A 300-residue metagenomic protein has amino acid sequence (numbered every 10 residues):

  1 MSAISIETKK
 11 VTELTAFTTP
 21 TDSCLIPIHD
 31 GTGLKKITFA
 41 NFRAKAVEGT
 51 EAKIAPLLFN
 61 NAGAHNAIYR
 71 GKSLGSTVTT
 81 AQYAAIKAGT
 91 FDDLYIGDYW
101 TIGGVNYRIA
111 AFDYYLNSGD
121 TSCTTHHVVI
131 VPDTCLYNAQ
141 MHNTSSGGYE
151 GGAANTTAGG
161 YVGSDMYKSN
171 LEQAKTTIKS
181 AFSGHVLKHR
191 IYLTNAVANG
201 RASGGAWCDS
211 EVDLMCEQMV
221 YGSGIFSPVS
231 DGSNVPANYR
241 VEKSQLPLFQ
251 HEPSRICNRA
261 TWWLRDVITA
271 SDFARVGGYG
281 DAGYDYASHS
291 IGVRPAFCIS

Functional and structural regions predicted by a protein language model:
S2-G49: Extracellular repetitive beta-rich solenoid segments
A52-S300: Collagenous Gly-X-Y triple-helix signature in extracellular proteins
